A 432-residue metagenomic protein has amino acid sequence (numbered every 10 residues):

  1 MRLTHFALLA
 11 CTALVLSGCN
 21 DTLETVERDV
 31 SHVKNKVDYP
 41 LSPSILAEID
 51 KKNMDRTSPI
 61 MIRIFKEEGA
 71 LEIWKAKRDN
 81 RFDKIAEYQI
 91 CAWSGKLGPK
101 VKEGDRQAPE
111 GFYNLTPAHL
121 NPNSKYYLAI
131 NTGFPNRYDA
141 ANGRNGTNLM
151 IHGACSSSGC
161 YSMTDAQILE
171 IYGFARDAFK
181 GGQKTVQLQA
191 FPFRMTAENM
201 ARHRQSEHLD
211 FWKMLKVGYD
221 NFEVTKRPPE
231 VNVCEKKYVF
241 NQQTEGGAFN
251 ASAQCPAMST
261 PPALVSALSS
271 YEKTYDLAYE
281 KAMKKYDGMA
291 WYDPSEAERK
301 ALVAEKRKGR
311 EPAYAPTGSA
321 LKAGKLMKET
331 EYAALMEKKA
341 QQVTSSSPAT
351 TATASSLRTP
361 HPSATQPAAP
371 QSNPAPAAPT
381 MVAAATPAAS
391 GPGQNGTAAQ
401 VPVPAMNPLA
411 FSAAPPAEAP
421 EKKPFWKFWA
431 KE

Functional and structural regions predicted by a protein language model:
M1-A7: Bacterial N-terminal signal peptides that target proteins for export
V15-G18: C-terminal motif of bacterial Sec signal peptides marking the signal peptidase cleavage site
N20-L23: Bacterial signal peptide processing site
T25-K52: Post-signal peptide N-terminal segment of mature Sec-exported envelope proteins
S42-M61, I73-K75, A92-E103, E110-T116 (+2 more regions): N-terminal post-signal-peptidase region of extra-cytosolic proteins
R78-D79, D83-C91: Short Gly/aromatic-enriched secondary-structure transition segments
G104-P262: Exported/periplasmic cell-wall-interacting domains
R227-E432: Proline-rich, low-complexity linker regions of envelope-associated factors in Gram-negative bacteria
